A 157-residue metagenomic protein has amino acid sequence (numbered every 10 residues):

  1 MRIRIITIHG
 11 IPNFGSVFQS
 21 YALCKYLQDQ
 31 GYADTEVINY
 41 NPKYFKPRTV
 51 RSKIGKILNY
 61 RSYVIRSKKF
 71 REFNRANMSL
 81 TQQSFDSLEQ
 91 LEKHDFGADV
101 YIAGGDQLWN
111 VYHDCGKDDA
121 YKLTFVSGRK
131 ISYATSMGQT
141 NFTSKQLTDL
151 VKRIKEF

Functional and structural regions predicted by a protein language model:
M1-R2: Short, Lys/Arg-enriched, disordered terminal segments
I5-F14, F18-Q19, L23-V151: Aromatic- and Gly/Pro-rich donor/ligand-binding loops that form nucleotide- or phosphate-bearing donor binding pockets
V151-F157: A conserved, positively charged/aromatic
